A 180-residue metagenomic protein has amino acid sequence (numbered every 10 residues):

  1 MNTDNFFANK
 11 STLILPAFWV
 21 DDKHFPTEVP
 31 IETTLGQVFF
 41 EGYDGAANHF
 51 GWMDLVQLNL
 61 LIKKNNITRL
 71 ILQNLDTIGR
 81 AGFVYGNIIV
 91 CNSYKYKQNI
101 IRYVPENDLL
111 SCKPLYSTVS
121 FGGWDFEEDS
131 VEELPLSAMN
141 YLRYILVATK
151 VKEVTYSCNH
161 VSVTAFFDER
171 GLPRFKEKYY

Functional and structural regions predicted by a protein language model:
M1-Y180: Non-transmembrane, aqueous-exposed alpha-helical and coiled segments at domain scale
